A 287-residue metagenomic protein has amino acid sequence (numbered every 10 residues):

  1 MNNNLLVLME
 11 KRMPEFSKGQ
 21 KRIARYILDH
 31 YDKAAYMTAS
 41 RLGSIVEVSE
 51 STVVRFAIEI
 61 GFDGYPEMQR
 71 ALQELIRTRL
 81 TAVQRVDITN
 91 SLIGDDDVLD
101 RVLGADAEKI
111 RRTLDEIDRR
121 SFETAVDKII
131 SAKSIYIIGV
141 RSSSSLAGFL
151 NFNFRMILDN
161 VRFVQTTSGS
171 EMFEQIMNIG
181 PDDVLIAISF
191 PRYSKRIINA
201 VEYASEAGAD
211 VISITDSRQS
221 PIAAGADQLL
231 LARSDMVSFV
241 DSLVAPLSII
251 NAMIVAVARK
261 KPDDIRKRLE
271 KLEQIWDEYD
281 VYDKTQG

Functional and structural regions predicted by a protein language model:
M1-K11, T285-G287: Short, Lys/Arg-enriched, disordered terminal segments
N2-L6, E15, R22, D32-Y36 (+2 more regions): HTH-adjacent hinge/linker in prokaryotic transcriptional regulators
R120-A132: Glycine-rich phosphate/diphosphate-binding loops that line cofactor/substrate pockets in enzymes
I130-S248, A252-K261: Glycine-rich phosphate-binding loops that contact phosphosugars or nucleotide phosphates
D263-G287: A short, charged, Gly/Pro-tolerant segment at domain boundaries
